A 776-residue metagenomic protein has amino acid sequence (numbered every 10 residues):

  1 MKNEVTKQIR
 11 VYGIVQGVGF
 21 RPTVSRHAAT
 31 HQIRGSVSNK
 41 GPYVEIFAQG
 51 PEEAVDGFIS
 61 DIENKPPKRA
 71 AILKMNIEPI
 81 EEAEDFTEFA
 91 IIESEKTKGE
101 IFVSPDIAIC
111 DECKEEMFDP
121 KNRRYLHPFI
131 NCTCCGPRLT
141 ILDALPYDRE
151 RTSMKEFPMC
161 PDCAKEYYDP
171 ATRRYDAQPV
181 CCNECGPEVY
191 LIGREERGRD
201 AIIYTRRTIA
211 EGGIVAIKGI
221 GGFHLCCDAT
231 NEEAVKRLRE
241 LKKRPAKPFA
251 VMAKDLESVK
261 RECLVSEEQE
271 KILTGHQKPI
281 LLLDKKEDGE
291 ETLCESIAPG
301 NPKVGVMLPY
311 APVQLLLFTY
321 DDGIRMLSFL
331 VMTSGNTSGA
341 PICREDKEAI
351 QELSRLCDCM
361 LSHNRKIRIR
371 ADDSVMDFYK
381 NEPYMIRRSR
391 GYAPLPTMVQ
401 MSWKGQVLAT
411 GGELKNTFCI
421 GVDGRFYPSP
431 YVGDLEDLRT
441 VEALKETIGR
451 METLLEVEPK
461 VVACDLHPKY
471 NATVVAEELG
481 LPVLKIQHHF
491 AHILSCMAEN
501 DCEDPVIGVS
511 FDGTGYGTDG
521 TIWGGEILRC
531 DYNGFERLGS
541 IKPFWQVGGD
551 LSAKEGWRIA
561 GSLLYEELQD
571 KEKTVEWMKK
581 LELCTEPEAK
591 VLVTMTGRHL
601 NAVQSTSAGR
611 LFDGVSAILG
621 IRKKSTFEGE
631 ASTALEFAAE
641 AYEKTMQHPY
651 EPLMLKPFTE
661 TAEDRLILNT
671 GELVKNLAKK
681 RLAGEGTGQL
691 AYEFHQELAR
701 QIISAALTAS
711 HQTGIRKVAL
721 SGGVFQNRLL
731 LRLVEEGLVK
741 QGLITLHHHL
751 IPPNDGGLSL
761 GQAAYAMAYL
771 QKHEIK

Functional and structural regions predicted by a protein language model:
M1-P179, N183, Y190: Intrinsically disordered, low-complexity, mixed-charge
K65, E166, D322-M401, L600 (+1 more regions): Internal gly/pro-rich beta-alpha loop/helix module that stabilizes soluble enzyme cofactors or their anionic handles
P79, G222-E287: A phosphate-binding glycine/aspartate-rich beta-alpha loop in the early core of alpha/beta enzymes
Y175, P179, G186-E188, G412-R450 (+2 more regions): A contiguous, well-structured pocket-lining segment that forms one wall/lid of small-molecule binding clefts in soluble
A216, E456-P468, T713-V724: Short glycine-rich phosphate-binding loop at a beta-alpha junction
K260-V265, L316, I342-K347, D373-S374 (+2 more regions): Conserved phosphate-binding catalytic cores of ATP/NTP-utilizing and phosphoryl-transfer enzymes
D465, G480-H492, K717-A719, R728 (+1 more regions): Conserved phosphate-binding/catalytic loops in two-lobed NTP-binding clefts
H489-F511, G515-G517, G556-Y565, L746-K776: Glycine-rich phosphate-binding/hydrolytic loop that grips phosphoryl groups
